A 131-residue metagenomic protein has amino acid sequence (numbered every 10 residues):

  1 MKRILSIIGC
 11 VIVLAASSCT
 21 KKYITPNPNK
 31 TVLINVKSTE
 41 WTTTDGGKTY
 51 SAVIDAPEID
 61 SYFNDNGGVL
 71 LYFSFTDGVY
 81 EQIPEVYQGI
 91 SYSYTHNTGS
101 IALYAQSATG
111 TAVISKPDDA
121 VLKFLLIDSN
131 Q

Functional and structural regions predicted by a protein language model:
K2-S6, V11-V36: Bacterial Sec-dependent N-terminal signal peptides
N27-Q131: First exposed extracellular module after export/assembly in secreted or surface-exposed proteins
